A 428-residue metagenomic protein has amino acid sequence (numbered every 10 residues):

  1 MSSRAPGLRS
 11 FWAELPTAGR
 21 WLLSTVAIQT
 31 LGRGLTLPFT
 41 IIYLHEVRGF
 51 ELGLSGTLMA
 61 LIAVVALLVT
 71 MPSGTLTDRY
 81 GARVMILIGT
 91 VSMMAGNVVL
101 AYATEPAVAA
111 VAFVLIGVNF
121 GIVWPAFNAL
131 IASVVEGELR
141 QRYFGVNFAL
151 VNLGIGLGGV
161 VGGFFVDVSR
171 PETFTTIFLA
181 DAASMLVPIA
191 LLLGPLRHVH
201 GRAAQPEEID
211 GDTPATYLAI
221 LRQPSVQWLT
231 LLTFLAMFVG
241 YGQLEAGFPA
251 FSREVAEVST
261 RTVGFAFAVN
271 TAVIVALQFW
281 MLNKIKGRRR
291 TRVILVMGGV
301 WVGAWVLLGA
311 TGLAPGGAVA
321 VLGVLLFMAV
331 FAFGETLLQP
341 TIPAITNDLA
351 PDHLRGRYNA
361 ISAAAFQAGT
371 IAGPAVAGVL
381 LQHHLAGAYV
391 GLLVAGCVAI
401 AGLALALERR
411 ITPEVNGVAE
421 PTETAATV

Functional and structural regions predicted by a protein language model:
M1-A18, L196-L235, E423-V428: Juxtamembrane intracellular "pre-TM" segments in multi-pass secondary transporters
A13-V64, V226-A268: Helix-loop boundary and gating motifs at the non-cytosolic
L68-T104: Conserved MFS/SLC helix-loop-helix module at the cytosolic interface between two early adjacent transmembrane helices
V69-G81, V166, A276-R290, L381: Helix-to-loop junctions at the C-terminal end of transmembrane segments in multipass secondary transporters
V84-V99, R292-L308: Structural signature of the two symmetry-related core transmembrane helices
A112-L153: Cytoplasmic helix-loop-helix junction between adjacent transmembrane helices in 12-TM secondary transporters
G163, A183-A204, L403-E408: C-terminal membrane-cytosol helix-exit motif in multi-pass small-molecule transporters
D167-A183, V379-V398: A membrane-interface helix-boundary motif in multi-pass transporters
